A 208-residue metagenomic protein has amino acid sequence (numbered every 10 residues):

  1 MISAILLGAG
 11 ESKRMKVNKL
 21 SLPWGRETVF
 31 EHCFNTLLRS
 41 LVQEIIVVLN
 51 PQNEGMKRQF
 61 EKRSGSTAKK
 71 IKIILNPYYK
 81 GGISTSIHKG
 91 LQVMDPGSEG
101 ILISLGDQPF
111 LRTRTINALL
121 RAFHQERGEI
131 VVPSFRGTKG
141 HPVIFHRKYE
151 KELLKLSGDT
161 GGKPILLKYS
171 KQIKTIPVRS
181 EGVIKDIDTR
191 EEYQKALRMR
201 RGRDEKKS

Functional and structural regions predicted by a protein language model:
M1, K155-S208: Conserved alpha/beta core of the MobA/IspD/sugar-nucleotide pyrophosphorylase nucleotidyltransferase superfamily
M1-Q52: N-terminal glycine-rich phosphate-binding loop and ensuing alpha1 helix
P23, F110, V143-I144, T175 (+1 more regions): Short aromatic/basic micro-patch
W24, I74-N76, P133, I176 (+1 more regions): Hydrophobic residues at beta-strand termini and immediately following loops that shape nucleotide-binding pockets
H32-G100: Conserved N-terminal catalytic core of the sugar/cofactor nucleotidyltransferase
P51-Q52, Y78, G82, R114 (+4 more regions): Short beta->alpha linker loops
K80-K151: Conserved beta-loop-beta/alpha segment of the NTase-like Rossmann-fold superfamily that binds/positions NTPs
